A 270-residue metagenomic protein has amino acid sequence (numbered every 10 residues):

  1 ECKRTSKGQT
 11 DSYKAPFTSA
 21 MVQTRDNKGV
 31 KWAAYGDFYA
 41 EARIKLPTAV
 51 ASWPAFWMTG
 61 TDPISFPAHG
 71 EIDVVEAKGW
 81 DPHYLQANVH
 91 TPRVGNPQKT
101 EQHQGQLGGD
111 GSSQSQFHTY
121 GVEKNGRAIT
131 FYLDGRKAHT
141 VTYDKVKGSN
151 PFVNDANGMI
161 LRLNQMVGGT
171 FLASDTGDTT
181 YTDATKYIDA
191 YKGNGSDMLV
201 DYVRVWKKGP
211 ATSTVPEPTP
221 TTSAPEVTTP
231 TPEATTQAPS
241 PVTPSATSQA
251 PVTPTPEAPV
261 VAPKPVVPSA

Functional and structural regions predicted by a protein language model:
E1-S223, P265: GH16 jelly-roll
S213-V260: Extracellular mucin-like PTS domains
P263-A270: Low-complexity/repetitive intrinsically disordered segments
